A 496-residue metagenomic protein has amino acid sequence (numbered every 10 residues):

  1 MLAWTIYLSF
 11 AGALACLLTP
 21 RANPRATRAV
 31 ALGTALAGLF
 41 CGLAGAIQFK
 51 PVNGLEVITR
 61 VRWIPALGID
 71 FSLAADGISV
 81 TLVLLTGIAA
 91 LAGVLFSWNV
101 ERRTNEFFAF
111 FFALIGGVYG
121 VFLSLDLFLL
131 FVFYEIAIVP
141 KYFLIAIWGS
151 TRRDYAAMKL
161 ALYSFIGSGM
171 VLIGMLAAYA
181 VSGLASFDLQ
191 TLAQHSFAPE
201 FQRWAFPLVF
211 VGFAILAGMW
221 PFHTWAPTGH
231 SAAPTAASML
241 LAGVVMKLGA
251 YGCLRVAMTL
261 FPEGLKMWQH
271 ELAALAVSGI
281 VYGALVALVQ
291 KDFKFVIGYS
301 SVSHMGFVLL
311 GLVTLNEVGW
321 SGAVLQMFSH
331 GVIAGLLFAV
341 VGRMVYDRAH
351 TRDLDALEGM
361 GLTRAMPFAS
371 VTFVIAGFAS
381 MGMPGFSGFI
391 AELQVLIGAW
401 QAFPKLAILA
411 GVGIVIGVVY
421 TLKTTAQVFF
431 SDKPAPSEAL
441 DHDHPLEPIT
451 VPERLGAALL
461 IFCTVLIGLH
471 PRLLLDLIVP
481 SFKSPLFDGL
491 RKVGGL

Functional and structural regions predicted by a protein language model:
M1, A15-F111, A185-Q194, P480 (+1 more regions): Transmembrane helix-loop-helix hairpins at membrane boundaries of multipass inner-membrane proteins
L2, M239-M246, E453-A457: Select subsegments of transmembrane alpha-helices in polytopic membrane proteins, especially boundary-proximal
W4-P24, V211, G218: N-terminal signal-anchor/start-transfer transmembrane helix
R25-L36, Y155-F165, M366-A369, T450-L459: Alpha-helical transmembrane segments and their helix-start/interface "positive-inside/aromatic belt" motifs in integral
G33-Q48, S164-M175, A376-A379, V415 (+1 more regions): Hydrophobic alpha-helical membrane-insertion segments
A92-V100, G116-F128, K141-Q427: Hydrophobic transmembrane alpha-helices and their helix-loop junctions in integral membrane proteins
E135: Short phosphate-coordinating micro-motif centered on Lys-Gly-acidic
H350, G361-V371, L422-L496: Cytoplasmic/organellar membrane-interface segments at the starts of transmembrane helices in multi-pass inner-membrane
